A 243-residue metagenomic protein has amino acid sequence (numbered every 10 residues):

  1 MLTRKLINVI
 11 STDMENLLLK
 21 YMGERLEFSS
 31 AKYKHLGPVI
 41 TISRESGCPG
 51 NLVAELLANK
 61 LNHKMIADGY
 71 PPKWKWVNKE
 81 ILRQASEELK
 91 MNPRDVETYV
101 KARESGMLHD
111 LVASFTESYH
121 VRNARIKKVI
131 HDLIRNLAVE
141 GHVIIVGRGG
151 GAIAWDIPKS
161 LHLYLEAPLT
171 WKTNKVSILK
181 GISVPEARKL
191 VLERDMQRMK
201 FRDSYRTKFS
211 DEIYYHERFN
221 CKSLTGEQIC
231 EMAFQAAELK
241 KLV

Functional and structural regions predicted by a protein language model:
M1-D13: Charged, amphipathic alpha-helical linker segments immediately N-terminal to NTP-binding catalytic cores
L2, N16-S30, A102, G106-H109 (+1 more regions): Small-molecule kinase domains that catalyze NTP-dependent phosphoryl transfer to phosphate-bearing small molecules
R4, A54, D132, R206-V243: NTP-dependent small-molecule kinase module
H35-I40, R44, G141: Pre-Walker A (Motif I) flank of P-loop NTPase domains
I42-L57: Glycine-rich phosphate-binding P-loop
K60-G69: Post-Walker A helix-loop "phosphate-sensing" segment adjacent to the P-loop in P-loop NTPases
V77-H142: ATP-dependent small-molecule kinase phosphotransfer cores that center on conserved nucleotide phosphate-binding segments
D156-L192: Conserved phosphate-donor/acceptor-positioning beta-strand/loop module used by diverse small-molecule
